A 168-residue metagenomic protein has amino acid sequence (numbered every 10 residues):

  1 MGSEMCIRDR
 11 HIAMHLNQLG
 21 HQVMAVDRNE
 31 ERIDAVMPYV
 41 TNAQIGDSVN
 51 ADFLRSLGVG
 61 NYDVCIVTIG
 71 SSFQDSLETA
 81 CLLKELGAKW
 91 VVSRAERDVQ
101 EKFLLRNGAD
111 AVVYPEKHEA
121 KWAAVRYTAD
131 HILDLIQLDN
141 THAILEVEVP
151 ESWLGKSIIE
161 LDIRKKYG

Functional and structural regions predicted by a protein language model:
M1-I7: Short, small-residue-biased leader/transition segments that mark boundaries at the very start of proteins
R8, E31: Conserved Rossmann-like nucleotide-cofactor binding loop
L16: Aromatic pocket-lining residues of Rossmann-like dinucleotide-binding sites
Q22-M24, V91: Short beta-strand element of Class I
V26, E151-G168: Cytosolic Rossmann-like ligand/nucleotide-binding regulatory domains
D27-R28, A95: Conserved acidic E/D residue at the C-terminus of a beta-strand in Rossmann-like folds
I33-D34, E101: Short alpha-helix immediately C-terminal to the canonical SAM-binding loop
T41-A123, T128-A129, E148: Phosphate-bearing ligand-interacting subdomains that bind or position ATP/ADP/UDP/GDP/NAD(P) or nucleotide-linked
